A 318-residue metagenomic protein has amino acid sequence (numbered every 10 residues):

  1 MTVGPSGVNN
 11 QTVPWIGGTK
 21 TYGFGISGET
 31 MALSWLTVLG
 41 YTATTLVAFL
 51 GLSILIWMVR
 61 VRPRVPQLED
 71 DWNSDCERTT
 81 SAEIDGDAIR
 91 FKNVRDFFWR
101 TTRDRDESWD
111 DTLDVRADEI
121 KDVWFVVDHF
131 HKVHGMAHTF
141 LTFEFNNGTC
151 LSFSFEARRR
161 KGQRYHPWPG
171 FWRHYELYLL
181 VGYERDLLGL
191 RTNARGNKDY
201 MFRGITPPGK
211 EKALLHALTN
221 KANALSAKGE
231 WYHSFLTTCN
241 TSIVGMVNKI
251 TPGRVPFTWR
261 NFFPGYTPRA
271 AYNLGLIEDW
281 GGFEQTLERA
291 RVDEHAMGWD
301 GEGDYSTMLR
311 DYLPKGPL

Functional and structural regions predicted by a protein language model:
M1-T30: N-terminal amphipathic/basic-hydrophobic helices that include classical n-h-c signal peptides and signal-anchor
E29-A32, T45-L55: Sequence termini and other peripheral, non-core segments
W35-F49, T219-L318: Activation targets extended, charge/polar-rich intrinsically disordered C-terminal tails
L50-L68: Membrane-interface motif at the C-terminal end of an N-terminal transmembrane signal
R64-S81: Alpha-helical transmembrane signal-anchor/signal-peptide segments
R78-A82, D87-W124, D128-V133, H138-E144 (+2 more regions): Structured, non-membrane catalytic/scaffold regions adjacent to prosthetic-group chemistry
I89, R100-D199: Glycine-rich catalytic cores of cysteine/serine-nucleophile enzymes that process amide/ester linkages in cell-envelope
G182-A222: A structural motif
